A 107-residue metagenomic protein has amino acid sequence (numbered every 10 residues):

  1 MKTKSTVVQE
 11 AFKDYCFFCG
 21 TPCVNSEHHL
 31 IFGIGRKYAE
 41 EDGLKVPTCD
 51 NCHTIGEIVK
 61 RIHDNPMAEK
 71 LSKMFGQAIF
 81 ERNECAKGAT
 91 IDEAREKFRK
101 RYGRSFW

Functional and structural regions predicted by a protein language model:
M1-Y15, R36-E41: Short, charged surface segments at domain edges that flank catalytic/cofactor-binding sites
C16-C19, C49: Short cysteine-rich clusters marking metal-coordination/redox-active sites
G20-V24, G56: Cys/His-rich microdomains that often coordinate metals
V24-R36: Short recognition patches in nucleic-acid-associated and regulatory proteins
S26-E27, N51, F75: Intrinsically disordered, low-complexity regions enriched for glutamine and histidine
R36-V46, T54-W107: Polybasic, low-complexity binding patches
